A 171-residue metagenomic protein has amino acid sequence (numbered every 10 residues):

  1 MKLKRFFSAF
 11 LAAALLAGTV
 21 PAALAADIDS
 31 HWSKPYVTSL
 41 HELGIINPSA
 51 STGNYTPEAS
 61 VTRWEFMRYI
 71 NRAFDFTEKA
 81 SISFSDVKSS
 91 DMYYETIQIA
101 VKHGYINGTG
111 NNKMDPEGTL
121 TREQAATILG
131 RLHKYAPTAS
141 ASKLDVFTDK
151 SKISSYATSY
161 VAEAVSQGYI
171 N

Functional and structural regions predicted by a protein language model:
K2-Y36, E42-T96, K102-Q124, L129-T158 (+1 more regions): Feature responds to low-complexity, polar/acidic, surface-exposed segments characteristic of secreted/exported proteins
